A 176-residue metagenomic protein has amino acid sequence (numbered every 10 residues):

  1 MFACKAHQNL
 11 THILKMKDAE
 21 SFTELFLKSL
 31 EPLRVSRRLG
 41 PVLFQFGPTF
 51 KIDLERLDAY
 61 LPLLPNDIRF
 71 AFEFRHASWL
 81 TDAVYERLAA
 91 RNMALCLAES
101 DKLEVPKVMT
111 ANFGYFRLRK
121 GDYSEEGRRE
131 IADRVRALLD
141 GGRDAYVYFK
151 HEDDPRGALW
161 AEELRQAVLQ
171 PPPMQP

Functional and structural regions predicted by a protein language model:
M1-P176: Residues lining hydrophobic/aromatic ligand-binding pockets adjacent to catalytic sites
